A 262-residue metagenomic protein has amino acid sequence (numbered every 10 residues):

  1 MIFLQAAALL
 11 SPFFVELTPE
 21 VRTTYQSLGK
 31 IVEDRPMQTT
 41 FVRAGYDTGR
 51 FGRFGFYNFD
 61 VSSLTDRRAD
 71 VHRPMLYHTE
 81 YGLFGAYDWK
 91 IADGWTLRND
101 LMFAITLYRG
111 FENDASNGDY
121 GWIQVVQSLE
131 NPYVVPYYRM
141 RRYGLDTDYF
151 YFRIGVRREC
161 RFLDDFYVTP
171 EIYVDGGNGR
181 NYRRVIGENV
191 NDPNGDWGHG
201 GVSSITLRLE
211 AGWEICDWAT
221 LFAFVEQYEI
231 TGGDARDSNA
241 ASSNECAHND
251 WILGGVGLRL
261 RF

Functional and structural regions predicted by a protein language model:
L9-R68, L253, R261: Short glycine/proline- and aromatic-enriched beta-strand/turn motifs that initiate or cap beta-hairpins
F13, D34-T40, Y77-Y81, N117-V125 (+5 more regions): Residues that define the transmembrane beta-barrel architecture of outer-membrane proteins
V15, G49-F56, A92-N99, N131-Y138 (+2 more regions): Repeated loop/turn-to-beta-strand initiation elements of outer-membrane beta-barrel proteins
T18, N58-G155, A241-S243: Outer-membrane pore/translocation modules
P19-T23, T40-Y46, L83-Y87, I123-N131 (+6 more regions): Residues on the lipid-exposed face of transmembrane beta-strands in outer-membrane beta-barrel proteins
R22-Q26, F59-T65, A104-G110, R141-L145 (+3 more regions): Structural signature of outer-membrane beta-barrel domains
G118-I205: Detector for outer-membrane/organellar transmembrane beta-barrel domains, recognizing the amphipathic beta-strand
I205-F262: Predominantly the C-terminal beta-signal and adjacent terminal strand-loop region of outer-membrane beta-barrel
